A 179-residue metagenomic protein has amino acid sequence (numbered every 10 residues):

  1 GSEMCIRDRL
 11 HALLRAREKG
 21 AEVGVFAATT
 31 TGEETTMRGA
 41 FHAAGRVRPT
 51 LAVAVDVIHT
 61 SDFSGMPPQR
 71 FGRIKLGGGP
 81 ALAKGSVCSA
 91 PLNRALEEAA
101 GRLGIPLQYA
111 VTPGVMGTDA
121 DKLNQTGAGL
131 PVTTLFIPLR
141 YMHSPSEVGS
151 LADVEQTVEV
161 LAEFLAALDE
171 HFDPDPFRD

Functional and structural regions predicted by a protein language model:
G1-C5: Short, small-residue-biased leader/transition segments that mark boundaries at the very start of proteins
R7-R15, Q156-V160: Short amphipathic alpha-helical face segments that pack within enzyme cores and frequently flank/anchor catalytic
L10-G79, A120, F172-R178: Acidic/histidine-rich catalytic neighborhood of metal-dependent amide-processing enzymes
I74-V158, E163-D179: Active-site-adjacent substrate-binding region of metalloamidase/peptidase-like peptide-processing proteins
